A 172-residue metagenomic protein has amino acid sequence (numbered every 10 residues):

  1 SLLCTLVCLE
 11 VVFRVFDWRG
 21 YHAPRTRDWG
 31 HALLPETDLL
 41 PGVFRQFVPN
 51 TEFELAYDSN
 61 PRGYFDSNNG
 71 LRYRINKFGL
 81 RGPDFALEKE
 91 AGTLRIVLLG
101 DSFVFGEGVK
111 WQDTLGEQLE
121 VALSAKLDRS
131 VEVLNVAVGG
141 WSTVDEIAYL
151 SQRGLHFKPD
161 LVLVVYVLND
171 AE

Functional and structural regions predicted by a protein language model:
S1-V12: Hydrophobic membrane-insertion alpha-helices, especially the h-region of bacterial N-terminal signal peptides
F13, W18-F53, T143-E172: Interaction-surface signature
Y21-A122, K126: Membrane/wall-proximal cationic-aromatic binding patches
R95-L99, L134, V162: Conserved beta-strand elements of the Class I
L99-G100, A137, V167: A secondary-structure boundary/capping signal
E120-H156: A conserved hydrophobic secondary-structure block that centers on an alpha-helix together with its immediately flanking
